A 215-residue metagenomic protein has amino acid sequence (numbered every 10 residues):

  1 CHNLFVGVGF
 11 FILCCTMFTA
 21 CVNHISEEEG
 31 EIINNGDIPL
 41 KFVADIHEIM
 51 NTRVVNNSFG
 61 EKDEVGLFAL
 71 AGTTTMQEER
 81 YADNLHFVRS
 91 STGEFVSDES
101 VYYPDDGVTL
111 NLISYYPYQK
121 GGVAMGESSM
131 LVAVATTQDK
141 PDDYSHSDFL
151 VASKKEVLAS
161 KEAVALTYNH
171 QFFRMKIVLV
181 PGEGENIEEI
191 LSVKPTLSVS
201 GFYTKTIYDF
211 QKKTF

Functional and structural regions predicted by a protein language model:
C1, C14-C15: Cysteine-centered motifs
C1-V8: Bacterial N-terminal signal peptides that target proteins for export
L4, V22-N23: Charged, compositionally biased non-catalytic regions
G9-L13: Hydrophobic membrane-insertion alpha-helices, especially the h-region of bacterial N-terminal signal peptides
M17-A20: C-terminal motif of bacterial Sec signal peptides marking the signal peptidase cleavage site
N23-S192, S198: Short, low-hydrophobicity acidic/polar segments
I190-F215: Contiguous ligand/interfacial binding patches
